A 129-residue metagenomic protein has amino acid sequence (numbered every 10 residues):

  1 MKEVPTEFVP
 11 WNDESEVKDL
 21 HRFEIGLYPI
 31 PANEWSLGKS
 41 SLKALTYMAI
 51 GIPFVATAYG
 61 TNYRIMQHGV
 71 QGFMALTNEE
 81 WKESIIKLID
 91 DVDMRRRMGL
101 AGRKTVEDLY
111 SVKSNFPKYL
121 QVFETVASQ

Functional and structural regions predicted by a protein language model:
M1-V4, I65-Q67: Short loop/helix-cap segments at secondary-structure boundaries that form the rim of catalytic
E3-N12, D19: Active-site donor-binding acidic/aromatic loop of nucleotide-activated sugar and phosphosugar transferases involved
D13-T46, A56-R64: Nucleotide-sugar-dependent
P29-A32, G51, T57-Y59, G69 (+1 more regions): Nucleotide-sugar donor-binding loop of glycosyltransferases
M66-E79, K87-D93: Conserved acidic donor-binding segment of nucleotide-sugar-dependent glycosyltransferases
M94-L109, K118-Q121: A short, well-ordered alpha-helix in the C-terminal region of glycosyltransferases
V112-Q129: C-terminal alpha-helical cap of glycosyltransferases
